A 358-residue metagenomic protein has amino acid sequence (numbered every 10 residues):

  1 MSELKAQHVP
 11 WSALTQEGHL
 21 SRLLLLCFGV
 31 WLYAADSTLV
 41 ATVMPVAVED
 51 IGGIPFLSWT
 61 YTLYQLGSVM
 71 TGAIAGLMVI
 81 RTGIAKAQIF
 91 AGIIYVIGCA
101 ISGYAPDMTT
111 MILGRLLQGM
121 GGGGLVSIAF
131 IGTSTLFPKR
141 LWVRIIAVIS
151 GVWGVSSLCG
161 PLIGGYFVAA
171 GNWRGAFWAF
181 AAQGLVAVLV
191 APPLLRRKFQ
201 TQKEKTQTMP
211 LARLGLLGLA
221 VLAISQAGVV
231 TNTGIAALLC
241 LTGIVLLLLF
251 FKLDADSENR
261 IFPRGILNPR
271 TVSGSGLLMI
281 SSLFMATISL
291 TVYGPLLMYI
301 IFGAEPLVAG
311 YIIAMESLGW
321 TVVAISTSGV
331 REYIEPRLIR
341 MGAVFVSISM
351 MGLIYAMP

Functional and structural regions predicted by a protein language model:
H19-D36, V40-T42, G52-P55, Y61-L63 (+4 more regions): 12-transmembrane solute porter fold
P45-V48, T133-P138, V143, P295 (+1 more regions): Helix-terminus/helix-capping segments at the ends of transmembrane helices and short amphipathic helices
L57-S58, A87, I145, A176-A179 (+3 more regions): Alpha-helical transmembrane segments of multi-pass secondary-active solute transporters
L66-M70, A100, G154, L158 (+2 more regions): Hydrophobic/small/kink-forming positions within alpha-helical transmembrane segments of polytopic membrane proteins
A75-M209: Helix-loop-helix hairpins in multi-pass membrane proteins, especially solute transporters
I94-I101, V186-V190, V245-L249, V322 (+1 more regions): Transmembrane-helix signature of multi-pass solute transporters
A169-L278: Hydrophobic transmembrane-helix bundles of small-molecule transporters
